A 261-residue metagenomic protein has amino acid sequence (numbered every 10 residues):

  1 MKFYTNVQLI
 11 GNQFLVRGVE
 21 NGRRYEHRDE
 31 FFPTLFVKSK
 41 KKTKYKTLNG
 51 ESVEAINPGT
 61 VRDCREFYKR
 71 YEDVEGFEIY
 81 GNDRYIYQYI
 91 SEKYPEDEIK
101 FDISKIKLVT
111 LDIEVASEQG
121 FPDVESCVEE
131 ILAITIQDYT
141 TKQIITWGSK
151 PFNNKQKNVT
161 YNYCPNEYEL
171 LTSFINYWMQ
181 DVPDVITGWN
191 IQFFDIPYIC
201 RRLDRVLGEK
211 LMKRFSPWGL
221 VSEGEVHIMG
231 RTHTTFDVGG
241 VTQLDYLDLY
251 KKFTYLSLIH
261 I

Functional and structural regions predicted by a protein language model:
M1-L258: The two-metal-ion catalytic cores of nucleic-acid processing enzymes
